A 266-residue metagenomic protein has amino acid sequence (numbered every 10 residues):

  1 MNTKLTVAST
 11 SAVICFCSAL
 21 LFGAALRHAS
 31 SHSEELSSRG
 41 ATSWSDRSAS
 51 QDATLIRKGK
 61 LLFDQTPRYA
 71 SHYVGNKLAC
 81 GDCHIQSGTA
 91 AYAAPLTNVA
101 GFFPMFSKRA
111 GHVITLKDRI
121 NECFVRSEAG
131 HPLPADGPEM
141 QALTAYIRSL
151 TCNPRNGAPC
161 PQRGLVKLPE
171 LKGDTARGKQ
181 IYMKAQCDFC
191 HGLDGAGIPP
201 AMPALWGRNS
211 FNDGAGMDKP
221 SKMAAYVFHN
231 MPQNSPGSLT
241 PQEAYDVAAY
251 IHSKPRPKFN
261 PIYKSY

Functional and structural regions predicted by a protein language model:
N2-T66, P104-A176, L193: Post-cleavage N-terminal segment of exported redox proteins
Q51-G88, N156-P159, P169-M202, W206 (+1 more regions): Sequence/structural segment immediately N-terminal to covalent heme-attachment motifs in c-type and related
F63-A70, H84-S87, C123-H131, I147-P154 (+5 more regions): Sec/Tat-exported extracytoplasmic proteins
R68-G75, H131-D136, N156-C160, S235-S238 (+1 more regions): Surface-exposed patches in mature extracellular/periplasmic domains of secreted proteins
S71-R119, A196-P232: Gly/Gly-Pro-rich "capping" loops immediately C-terminal to redox-active cysteine motifs in periplasmic/lumenal
A91-L96, R155-P159, I198-M202, F259-S265: Short, solvent-exposed loop/turn and secondary-structure capping segments
V99-G101, P159-K167, A204-R208, S265-Y266: Short linear capping/connector segments at secondary-structure termini
T240-Y266: A contiguous, mid-protein "functional segment" used to position or interact with cofactors/ions or partner subunits
